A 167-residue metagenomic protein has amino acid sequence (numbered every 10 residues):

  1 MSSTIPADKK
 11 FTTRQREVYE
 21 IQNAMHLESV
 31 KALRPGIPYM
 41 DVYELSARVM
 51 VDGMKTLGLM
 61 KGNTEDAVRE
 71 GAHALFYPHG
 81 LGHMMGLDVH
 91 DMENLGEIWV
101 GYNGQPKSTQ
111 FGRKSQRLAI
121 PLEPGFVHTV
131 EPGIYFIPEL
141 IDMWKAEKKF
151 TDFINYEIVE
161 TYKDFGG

Functional and structural regions predicted by a protein language model:
M1-G167: Active-site neighborhoods and metal-handling regions in enzymes and metal-associated proteins
